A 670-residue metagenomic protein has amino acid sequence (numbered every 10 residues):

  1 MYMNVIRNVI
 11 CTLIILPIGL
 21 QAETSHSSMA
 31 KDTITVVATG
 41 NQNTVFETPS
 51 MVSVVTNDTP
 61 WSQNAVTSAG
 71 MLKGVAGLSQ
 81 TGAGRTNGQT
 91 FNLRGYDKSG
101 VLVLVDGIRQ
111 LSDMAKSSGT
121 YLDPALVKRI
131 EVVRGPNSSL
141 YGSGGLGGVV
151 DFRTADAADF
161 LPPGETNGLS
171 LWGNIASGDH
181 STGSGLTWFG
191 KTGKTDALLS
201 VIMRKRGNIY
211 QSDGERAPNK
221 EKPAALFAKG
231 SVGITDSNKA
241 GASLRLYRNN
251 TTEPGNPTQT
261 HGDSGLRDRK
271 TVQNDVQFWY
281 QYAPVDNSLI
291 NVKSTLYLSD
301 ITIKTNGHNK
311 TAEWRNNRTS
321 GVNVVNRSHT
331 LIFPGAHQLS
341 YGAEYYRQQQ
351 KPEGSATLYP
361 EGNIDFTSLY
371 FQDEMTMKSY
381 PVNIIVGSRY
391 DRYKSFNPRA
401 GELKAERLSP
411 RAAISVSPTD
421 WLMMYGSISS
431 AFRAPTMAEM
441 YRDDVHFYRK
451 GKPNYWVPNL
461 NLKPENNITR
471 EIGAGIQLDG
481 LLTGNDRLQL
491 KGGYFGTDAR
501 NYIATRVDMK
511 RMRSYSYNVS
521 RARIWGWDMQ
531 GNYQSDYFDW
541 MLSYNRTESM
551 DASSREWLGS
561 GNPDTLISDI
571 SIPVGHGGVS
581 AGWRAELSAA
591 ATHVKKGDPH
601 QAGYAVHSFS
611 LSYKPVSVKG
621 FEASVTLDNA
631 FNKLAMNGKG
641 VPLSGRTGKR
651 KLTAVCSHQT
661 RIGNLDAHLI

Functional and structural regions predicted by a protein language model:
M29-P162, H180, D275, I472: Acidic, small-polar-rich N-terminal luminal/periplasmic segments of exported/outer-membrane proteins
A157-D159, T166-L169, A176, L186-T271 (+2 more regions): Periplasmic-side early beta-strands and strand-to-turn transitions of outer-membrane beta-barrels
G173, T195-L199, N291-G307, Y425 (+3 more regions): Membrane-embedded beta-barrel scaffold of Gram-negative outer-membrane proteins
S212-E221, G233, S237-V292, L298-R318 (+1 more regions): Flexible loop and strand-edge segments within Gram-negative outer membrane beta-barrel domains
P257-Q259, R392-K394, E402, V416 (+5 more regions): Surface-exposed extracellular loop regions of Gram-negative outer-membrane beta-barrel proteins, predominantly
A336-S429, A434-P435, V445-R449, S543: Signature of Gram-negative outer-membrane beta-barrel scaffolds
M377-I384, R487-R500, Y515-V594, A667-H668: Gram-negative outer-membrane beta-barrel transporters
F432-R433, E439, D498, T505 (+3 more regions): C-terminal beta-signal and adjacent terminal beta-strands/loops of Gram-negative outer-membrane beta-barrel proteins
